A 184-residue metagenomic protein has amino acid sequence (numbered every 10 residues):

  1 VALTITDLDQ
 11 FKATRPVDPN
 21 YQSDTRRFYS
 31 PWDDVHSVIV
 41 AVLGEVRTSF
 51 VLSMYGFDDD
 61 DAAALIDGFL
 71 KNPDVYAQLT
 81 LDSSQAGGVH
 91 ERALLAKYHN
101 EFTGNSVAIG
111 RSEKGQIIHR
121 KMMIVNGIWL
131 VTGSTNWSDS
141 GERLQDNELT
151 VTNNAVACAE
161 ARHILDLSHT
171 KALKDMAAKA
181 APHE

Functional and structural regions predicted by a protein language model:
V1-V46, D58-E184: HKD-type phospholipase D/PLD-like phosphodiesterase module
